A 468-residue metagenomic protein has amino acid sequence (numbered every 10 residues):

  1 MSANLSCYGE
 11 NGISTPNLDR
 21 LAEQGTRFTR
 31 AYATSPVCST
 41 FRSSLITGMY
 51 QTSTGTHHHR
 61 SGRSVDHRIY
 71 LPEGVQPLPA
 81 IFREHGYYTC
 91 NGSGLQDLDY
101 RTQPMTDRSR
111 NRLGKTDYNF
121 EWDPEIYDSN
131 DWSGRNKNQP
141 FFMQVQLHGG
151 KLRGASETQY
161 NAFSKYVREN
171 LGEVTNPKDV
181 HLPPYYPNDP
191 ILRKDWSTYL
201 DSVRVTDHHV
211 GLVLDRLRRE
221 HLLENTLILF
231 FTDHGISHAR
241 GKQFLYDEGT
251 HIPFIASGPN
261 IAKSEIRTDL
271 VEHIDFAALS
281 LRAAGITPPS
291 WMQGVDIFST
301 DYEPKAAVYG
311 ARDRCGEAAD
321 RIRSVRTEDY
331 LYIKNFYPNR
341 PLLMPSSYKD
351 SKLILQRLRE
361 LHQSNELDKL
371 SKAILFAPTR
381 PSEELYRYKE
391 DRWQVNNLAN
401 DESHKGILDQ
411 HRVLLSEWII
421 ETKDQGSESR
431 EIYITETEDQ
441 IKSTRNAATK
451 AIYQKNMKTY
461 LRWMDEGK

Functional and structural regions predicted by a protein language model:
S2-I13, H59, S133-A277, L281-W291 (+10 more regions): Active-site-proximal cap/lid insertion segments
S2-Q76, I81-Y87: Active-site segment of extracytoplasmic enzymes that catalyze sulfate/phosphate-ester chemistry
A3-N4, V37-F41, G62, D97-T102 (+7 more regions): Short catalytic/ligand-binding loop motif for oxyanion handling, primarily in non-cytosolic enzymes, centered on
C7-I13, R27-M49, H57, N91-T102 (+3 more regions): Short, solvent-exposed turn/loop segments enriched in Gly/Ser/Thr/Pro and often Arg
Q24-T29, E84-C90, N138-F142, L222-I228 (+2 more regions): Loop/turn elements at helix/coil->beta-strand transitions in domains of secreted/extracellular proteins
F28-R30, C90, K263-D269, G285-V295 (+3 more regions): Acidic/polar loop patches that form or flank catalytic/metal-binding clefts of enzymes that bind anionic ligands
T56, D107-Q146: Acidic, His- and aromatic-enriched active-site or binding-groove loops in soluble protein domains that engage sugars
D128-G134, D320-R326, K372-F376: Short, surface-exposed beta-strand/loop micro-motifs that present aromatic residues
